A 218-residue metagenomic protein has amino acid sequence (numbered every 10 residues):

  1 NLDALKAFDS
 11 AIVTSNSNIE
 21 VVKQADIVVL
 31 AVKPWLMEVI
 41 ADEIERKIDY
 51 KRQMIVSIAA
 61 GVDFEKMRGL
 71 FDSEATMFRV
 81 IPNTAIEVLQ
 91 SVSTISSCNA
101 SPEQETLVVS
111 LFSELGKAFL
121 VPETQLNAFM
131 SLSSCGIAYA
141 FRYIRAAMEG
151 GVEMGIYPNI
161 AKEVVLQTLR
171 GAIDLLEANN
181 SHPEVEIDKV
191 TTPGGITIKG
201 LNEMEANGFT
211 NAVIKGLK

Functional and structural regions predicted by a protein language model:
N1-A4, A147: Conserved short alpha-helix immediately C-terminal to the canonical SAM/SAH-binding motif I of Rossmann-like
L2, F8, S17-I95: Rossmann-like NAD(P)(H) cofactor-binding subdomain of soluble oxidoreductases
L5, V21, M37, Y157-V164 (+2 more regions): Small-residue helix-packing motif on alpha-helices
V13-E20, F119-V121: Short acidic-hydrophobic, aromatic-tinged amphipathic segments that line or gate anion-handling sites
K66-T76, V92-F129, Y139-N180: Internal alpha-helical scaffold of NAD(P)-dependent oxidoreductase catalytic cores
S133: Phosphate/pyrophosphate- and phosphate-bearing ligand-binding catalytic cores of soluble enzymes
L166-K218: NAD(P)-dependent Rossmann-like dehydrogenase/reductase catalytic/cofactor-binding core
